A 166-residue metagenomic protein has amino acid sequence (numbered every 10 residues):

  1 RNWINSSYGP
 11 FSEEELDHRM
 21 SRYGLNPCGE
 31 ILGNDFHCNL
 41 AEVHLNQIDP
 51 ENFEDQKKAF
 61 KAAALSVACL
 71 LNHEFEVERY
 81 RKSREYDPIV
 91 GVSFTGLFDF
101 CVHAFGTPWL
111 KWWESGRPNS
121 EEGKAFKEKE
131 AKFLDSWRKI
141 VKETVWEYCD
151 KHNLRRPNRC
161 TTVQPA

Functional and structural regions predicted by a protein language model:
R1-F105: Function-dense linear segments that define catalytic or interfacial modules in macromolecule-processing proteins
L71-R81, E85, I89, G96 (+1 more regions): Internal maturation/activation junctions in enzymes
